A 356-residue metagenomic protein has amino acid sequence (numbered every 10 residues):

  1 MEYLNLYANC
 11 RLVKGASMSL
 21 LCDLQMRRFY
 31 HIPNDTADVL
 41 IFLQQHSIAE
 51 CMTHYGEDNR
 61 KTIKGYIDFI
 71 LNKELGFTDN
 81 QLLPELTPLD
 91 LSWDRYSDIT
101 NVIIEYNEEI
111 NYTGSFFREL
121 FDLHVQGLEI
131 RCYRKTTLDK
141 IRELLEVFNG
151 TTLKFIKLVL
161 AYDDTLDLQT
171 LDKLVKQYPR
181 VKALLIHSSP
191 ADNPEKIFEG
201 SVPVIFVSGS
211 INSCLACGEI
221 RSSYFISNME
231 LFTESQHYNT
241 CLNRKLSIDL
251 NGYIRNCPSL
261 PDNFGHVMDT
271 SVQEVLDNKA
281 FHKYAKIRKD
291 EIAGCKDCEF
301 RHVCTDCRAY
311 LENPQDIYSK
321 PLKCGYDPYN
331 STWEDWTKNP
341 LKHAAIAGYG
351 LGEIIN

Functional and structural regions predicted by a protein language model:
M1-L43: Acidic, low-complexity/disordered tracts enriched in E/D and polar residues
E2-L4, R180-C257, V303: A C-terminal junction/extension of Radical SAM enzymes
R28-L128, E143, F148, K154 (+2 more regions): Long, charge-rich, low-complexity alpha-helical segments
L82, C307-S319, D335-P340: Short cysteine/histidine-rich zinc-coordinating motifs and their immediately flanking basic loops
I103-S115, I130-R142, L160-T170, A191: Canonical radical SAM enzyme core domain
G209-S223, S259-E299: C-terminal accessory region of radical SAM enzymes
E291-E312, L322-Y329: Local cysteine-cluster metal-coordination motifs and their immediate loop/turn environment, predominantly Fe-S cluster
P321-N356: Short Fe-S-cluster ligation motifs
